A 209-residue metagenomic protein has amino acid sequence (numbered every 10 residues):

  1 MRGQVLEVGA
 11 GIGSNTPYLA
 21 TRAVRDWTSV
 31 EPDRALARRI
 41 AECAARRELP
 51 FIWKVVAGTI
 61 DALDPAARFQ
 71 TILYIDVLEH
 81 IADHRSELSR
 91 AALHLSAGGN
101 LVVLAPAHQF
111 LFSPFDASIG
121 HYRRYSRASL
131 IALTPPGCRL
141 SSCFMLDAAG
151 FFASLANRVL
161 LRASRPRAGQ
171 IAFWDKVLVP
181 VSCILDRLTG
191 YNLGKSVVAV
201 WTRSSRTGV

Functional and structural regions predicted by a protein language model:
G3-S113, A199-W201: Conserved SAM-binding loop
A10, S14, I60-D61, A82-L93 (+1 more regions): S-adenosyl-L-methionine-dependent methyltransferase catalytic module, highlighting the catalytic core
